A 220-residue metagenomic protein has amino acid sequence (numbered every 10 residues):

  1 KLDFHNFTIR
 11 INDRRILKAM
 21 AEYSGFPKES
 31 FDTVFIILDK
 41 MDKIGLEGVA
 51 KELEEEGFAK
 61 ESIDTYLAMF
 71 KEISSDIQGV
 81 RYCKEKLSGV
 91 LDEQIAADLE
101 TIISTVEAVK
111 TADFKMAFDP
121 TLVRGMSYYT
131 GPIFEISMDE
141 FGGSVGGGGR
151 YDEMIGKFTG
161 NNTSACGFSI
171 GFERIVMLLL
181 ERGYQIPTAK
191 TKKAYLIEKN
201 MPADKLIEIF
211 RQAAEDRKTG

Functional and structural regions predicted by a protein language model:
K1-N6, R15, A50-G220: Positively charged, Gly/Ser-enriched RNA/tRNA-binding surfaces
D3-R10, K28-D32: Short secondary-structure capping/junction motifs at helix and strand boundaries
I9-A19: Glycine-rich, mobile lid/loop segments that gate access to catalytic sites or pores
R10-I11, T33-I37, G220: A generic structural motif
R10-N12, K40-L46, Q94: Short acidic alpha-helix initiation/capping motifs at coil-to-helix transition points, especially at protein N-termini
A19-S24, Y129-T130: Short acidic, glycine/serine/threonine-rich loops at helix termini
G25-V49: Acidic, His- and aromatic-enriched active-site or binding-groove loops in soluble protein domains that engage sugars
